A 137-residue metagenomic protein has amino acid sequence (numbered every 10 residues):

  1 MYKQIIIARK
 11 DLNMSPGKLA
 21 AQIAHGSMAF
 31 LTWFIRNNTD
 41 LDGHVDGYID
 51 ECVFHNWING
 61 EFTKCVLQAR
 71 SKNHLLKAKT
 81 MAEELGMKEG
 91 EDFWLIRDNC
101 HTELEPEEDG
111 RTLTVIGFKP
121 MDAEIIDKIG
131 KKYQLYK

Functional and structural regions predicted by a protein language model:
M1-K137: Positively charged, small/polar-rich N-terminal and surface patches that mediate targeting and assembly and bind
